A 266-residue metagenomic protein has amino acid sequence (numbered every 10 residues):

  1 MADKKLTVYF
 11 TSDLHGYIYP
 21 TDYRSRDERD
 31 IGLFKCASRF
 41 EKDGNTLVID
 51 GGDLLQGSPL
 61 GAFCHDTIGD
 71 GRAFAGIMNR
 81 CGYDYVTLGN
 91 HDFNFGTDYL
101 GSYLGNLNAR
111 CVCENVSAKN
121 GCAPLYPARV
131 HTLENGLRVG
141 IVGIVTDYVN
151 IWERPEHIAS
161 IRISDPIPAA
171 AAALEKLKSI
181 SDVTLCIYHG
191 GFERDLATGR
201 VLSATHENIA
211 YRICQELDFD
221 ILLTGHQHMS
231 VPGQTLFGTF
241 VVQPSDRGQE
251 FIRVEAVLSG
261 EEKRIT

Functional and structural regions predicted by a protein language model:
M1-T266: Acidic, metal/ion-coordinating pockets
